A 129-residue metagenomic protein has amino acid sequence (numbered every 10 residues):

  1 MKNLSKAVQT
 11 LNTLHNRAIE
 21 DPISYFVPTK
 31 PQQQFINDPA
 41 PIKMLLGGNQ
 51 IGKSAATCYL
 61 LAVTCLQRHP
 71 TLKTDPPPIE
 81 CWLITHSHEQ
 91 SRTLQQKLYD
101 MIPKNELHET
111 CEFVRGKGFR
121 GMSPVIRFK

Functional and structural regions predicted by a protein language model:
M1-K129: Phosphate/NTP-binding elements of NTP-utilizing enzymes
